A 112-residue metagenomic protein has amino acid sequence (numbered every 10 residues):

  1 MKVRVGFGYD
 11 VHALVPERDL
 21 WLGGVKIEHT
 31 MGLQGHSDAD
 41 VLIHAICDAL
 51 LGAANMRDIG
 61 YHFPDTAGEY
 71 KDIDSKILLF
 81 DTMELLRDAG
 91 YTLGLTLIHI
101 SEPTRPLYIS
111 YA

Functional and structural regions predicted by a protein language model:
V3-D10: Short amphipathic
V11-K26: Acidic-glycine-rich active-site phosphate/pyrophosphate-binding loop
H12, H36, H44, H99: Histidine-centered active-site/metal-ligand motif
I27-S37, D65-Y70: A short glycine/serine-rich beta->alpha loop
S37-D38, L42, D74: A generic structural signal for residues located within well-ordered alpha-helices of large catalytic or ligand-binding
L42, I46, L50: Active-site His/Glu-centered metal-binding helix of metallohydrolases
A49-G94: Glycine- and Gly-Pro-enriched alpha-helical subdomains that act as flexible, kink-prone "lid/hinge" or packing modules
I98-A112: Single conserved hydrophobic/aromatic residue that forms the stacking wall/gate of nucleotide- or nucleobase-binding
